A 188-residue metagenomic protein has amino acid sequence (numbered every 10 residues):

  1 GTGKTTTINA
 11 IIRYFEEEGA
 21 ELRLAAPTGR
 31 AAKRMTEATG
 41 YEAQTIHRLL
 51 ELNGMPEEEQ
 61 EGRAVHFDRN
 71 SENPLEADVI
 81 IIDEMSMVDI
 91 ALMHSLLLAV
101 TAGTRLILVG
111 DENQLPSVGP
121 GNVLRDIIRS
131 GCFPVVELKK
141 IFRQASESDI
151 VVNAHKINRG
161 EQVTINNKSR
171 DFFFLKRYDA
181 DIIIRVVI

Functional and structural regions predicted by a protein language model:
K4: Conserved lysine of the Walker
T7, I11: Hydrophobic positions on the alpha1 helix immediately C-terminal to the Walker A/P-loop
R13-R23: Post-Walker A helix-loop "phosphate-sensing" segment adjacent to the P-loop in P-loop NTPases
A20, A77, A102-R105, G131-V136 (+1 more regions): Short glycine-/polar-rich loops that comprise or flank the Walker A/P-loop and associated switch/sensor motifs
E21-A26, R30-L98, K140-I141, I150-V151 (+1 more regions): Conserved P-loop NTPase motor core of helicases/translocases
L24-A25, I81, R105-D111, E137: Structural recognition of the conserved hydrophobic beta-strand(s) that form the central parallel beta-sheet of P-loop
I90-T104, N122-I127: Short, conserved "post-DEAD/DEAH" coupling segment immediately C-terminal to helicase motif II within the SF2/RecA-like
E112-I188: Conserved helicase motor core of P-loop NTPases
